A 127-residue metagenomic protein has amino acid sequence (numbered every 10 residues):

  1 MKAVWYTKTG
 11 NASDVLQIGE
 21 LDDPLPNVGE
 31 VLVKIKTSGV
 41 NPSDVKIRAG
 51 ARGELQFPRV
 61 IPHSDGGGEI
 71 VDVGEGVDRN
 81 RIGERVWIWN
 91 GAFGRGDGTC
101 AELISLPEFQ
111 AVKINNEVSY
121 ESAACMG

Functional and structural regions predicted by a protein language model:
M1-K2: Extreme N-terminal starter segment of soluble prokaryotic enzymes
W5-K8, A49, I70: Residue-level signal for short segments within beta-strands and strand-turn junctions of well-structured beta-sheet
G10-L16, P42-S43: Short N-terminal binding/cap micro-motifs at the start of the first secondary-structure element
I18-D23, G67-E69, L103-S105, A111: Conserved hydrophobic/aromatic beta-strand scaffold that supports enzyme active sites
D22-V40, A51-A92: Glycine-rich beta-strand-centered segment in the early N-terminal region that forms part of a ligand/cofactor-binding
S43-A49: Cytochrome P450 core scaffold surrounding the K-helix E-X-X-R motif and the conserved "meander" helix-loop region
R48, V71-D72, S105-L106: Short beta-strand-to-turn element immediately C-terminal to the catalytic PLP-Schiff-base lysine in fold type I
R79, N90-G127: NAD(P)H dinucleotide-binding glycine-rich loop of Rossmann-like/cofactor-binding domains, especially the beta1-alpha1
